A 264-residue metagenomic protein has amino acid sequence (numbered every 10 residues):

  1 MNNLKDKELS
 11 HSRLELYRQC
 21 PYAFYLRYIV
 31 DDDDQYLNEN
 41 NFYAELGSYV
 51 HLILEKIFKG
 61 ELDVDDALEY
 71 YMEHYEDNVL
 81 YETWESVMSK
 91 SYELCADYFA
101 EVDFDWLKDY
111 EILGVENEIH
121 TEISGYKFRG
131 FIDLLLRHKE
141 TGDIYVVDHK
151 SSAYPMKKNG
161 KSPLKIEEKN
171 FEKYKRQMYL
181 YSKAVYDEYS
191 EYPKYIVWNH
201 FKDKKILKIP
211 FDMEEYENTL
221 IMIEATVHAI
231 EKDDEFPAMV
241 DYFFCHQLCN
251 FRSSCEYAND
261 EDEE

Functional and structural regions predicted by a protein language model:
M1-E264: RecB-family 4Fe-4S metal-dependent nuclease core
